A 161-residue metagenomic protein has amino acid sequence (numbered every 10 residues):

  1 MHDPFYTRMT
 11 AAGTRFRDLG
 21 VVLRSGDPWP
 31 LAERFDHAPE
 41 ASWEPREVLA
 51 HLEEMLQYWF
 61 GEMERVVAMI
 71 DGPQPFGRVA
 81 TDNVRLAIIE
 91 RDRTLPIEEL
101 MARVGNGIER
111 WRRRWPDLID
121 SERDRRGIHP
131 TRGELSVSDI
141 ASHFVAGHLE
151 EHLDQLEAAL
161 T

Functional and structural regions predicted by a protein language model:
M1-R46, A50-T161: Aromatic-glycine hotspot motif
